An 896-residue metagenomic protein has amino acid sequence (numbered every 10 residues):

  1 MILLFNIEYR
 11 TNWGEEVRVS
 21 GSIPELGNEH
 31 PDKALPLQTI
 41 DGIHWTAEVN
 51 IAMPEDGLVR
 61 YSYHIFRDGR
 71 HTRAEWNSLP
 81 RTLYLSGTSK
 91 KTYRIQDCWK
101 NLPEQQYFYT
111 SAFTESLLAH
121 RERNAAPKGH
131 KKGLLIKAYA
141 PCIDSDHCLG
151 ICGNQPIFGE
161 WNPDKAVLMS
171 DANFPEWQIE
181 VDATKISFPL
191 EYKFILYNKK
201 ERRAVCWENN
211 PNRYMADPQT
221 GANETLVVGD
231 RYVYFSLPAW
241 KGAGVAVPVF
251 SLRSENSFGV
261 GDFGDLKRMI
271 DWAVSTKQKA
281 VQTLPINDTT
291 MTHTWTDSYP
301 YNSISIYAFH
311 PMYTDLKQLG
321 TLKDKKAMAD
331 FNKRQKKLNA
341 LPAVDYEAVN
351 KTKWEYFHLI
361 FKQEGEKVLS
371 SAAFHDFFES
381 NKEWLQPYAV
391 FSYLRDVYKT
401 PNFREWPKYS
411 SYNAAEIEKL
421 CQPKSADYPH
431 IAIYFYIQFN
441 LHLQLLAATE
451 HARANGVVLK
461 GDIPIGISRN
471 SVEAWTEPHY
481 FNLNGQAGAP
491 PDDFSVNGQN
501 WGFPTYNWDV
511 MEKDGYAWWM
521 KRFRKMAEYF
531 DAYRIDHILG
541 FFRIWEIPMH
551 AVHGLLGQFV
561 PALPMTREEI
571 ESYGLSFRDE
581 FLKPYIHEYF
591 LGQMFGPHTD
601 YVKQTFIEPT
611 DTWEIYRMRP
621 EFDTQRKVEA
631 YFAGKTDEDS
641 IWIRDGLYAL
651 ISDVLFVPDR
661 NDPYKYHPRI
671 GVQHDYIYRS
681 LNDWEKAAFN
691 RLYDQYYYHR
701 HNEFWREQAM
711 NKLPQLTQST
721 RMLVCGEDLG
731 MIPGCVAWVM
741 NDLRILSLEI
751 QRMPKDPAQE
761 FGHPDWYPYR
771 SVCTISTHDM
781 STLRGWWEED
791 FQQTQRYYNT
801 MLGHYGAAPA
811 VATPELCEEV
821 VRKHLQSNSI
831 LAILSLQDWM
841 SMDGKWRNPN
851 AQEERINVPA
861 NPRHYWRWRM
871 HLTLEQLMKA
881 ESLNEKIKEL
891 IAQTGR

Functional and structural regions predicted by a protein language model:
I2-E8, G133-Y139: A short, amphipathic beta-strand motif
R10-E55, F66-G87, A140-F188, Y197-T220 (+2 more regions): Aromatic-rich carbohydrate-binding modules that target alpha-glucans
G57-Y61, F188-Y192: Exposed beta-strand face motif in extracellular beta-rich ectodomains
K90, L102-S111: Long, contiguous interaction/targeting segments characteristic of exported/extracellular or secretory-pathway proteins
I95-W99: Boundary detector for helix-to-coil junctions that initiate low-complexity/charged tails
Y107-K131, L135, D182-K185, C206 (+1 more regions): Catalytic cores of glycan-processing enzymes that make or break glycosidic bonds
